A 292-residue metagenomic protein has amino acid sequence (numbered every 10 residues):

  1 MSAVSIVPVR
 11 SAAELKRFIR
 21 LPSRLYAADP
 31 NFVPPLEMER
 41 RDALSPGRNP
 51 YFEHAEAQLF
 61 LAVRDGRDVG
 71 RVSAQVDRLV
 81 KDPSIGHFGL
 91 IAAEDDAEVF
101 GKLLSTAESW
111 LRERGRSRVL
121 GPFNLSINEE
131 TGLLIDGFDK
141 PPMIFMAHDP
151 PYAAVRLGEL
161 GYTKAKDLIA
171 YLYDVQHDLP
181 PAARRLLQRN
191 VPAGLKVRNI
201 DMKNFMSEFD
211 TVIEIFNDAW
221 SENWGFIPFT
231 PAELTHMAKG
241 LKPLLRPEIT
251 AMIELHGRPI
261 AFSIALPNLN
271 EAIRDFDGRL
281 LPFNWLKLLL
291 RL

Functional and structural regions predicted by a protein language model:
M1-N31: Generic start-of-chain signal for non-secretory N-termini
V4, A147-G225, I249, A261: Acyltransferase donor/substrate-recognition loop-hinge adjacent to the catalytic core
A12-L15, P34-P46, Y51-R71, L79-H87 (+6 more regions): Catalytic cores of nucleotide-enabled group-transfer and carboxylate-activating enzymes in metabolic and assembly-line
P22-R64, V72-K81, N199, N204-L292: A conserved beta-strand-loop-helix scaffold within acyl/acetyltransferase catalytic domains
K81-G161, K166, F276-L292: Acyl-donor binding region in acyl/amide transferases
I127-T131, L179, A261, A272: Short catalytic/ligand-binding loop motif for oxyanion handling, primarily in non-cytosolic enzymes, centered on
